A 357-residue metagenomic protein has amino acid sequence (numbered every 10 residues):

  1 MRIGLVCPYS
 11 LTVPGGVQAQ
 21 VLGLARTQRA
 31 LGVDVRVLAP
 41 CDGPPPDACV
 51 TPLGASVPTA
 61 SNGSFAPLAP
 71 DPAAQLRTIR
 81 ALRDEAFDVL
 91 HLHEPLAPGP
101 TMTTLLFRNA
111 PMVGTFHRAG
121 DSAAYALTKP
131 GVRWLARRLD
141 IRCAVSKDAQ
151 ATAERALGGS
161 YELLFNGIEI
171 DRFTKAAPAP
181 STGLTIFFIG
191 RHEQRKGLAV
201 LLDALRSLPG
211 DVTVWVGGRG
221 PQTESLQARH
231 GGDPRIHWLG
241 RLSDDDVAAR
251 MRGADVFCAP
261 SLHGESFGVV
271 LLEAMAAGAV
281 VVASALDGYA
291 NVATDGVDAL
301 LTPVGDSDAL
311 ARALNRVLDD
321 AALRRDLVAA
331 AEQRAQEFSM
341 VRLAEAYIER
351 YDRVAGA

Functional and structural regions predicted by a protein language model:
C41, D148, G167: Carbohydrate-associated surface elements
A151, F165-L184, A249: Acidic anion/phosphate-binding donor-loop and adjacent secondary structure in glycosyltransferase catalytic cores
A179-R206, W215: Conserved donor-binding/catalytic core segment of Leloir-type glycosyltransferases
E224-D245: Nucleotide-activated donor-binding/catalytic signature segment of Leloir-type glycosyltransferases, i.e., the conserved
R241-L242, A249-A254: Short alpha-helical donor nucleotide-sugar binding micro-motif in glycosyltransferases
V280-A283: Short hydrophobic beta-strand element within catalytic cores of glycosyltransferases and related nucleotide-activated
D295-G296, L300-S307, R316-A322, Q336: Conserved acidic donor-binding segment of nucleotide-sugar-dependent glycosyltransferases
R316, L323-E337, E349: A short, well-ordered alpha-helix in the C-terminal region of glycosyltransferases
